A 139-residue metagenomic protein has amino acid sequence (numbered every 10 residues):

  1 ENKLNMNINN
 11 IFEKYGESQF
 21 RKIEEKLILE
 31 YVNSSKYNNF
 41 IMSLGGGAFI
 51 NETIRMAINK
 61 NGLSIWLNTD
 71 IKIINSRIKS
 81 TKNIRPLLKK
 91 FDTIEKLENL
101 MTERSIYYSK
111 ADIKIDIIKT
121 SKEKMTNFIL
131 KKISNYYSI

Functional and structural regions predicted by a protein language model:
E1-N59, P86, E98: ATP-dependent small-molecule kinase phosphotransfer cores that center on conserved nucleotide phosphate-binding segments
N39, G62, D112: Conserved acidic residues
G45-A48, D70-K72, T120: Short glycine-rich anion-binding loops that position phosphate/pyrophosphate groups of nucleotides and phosphorylated
T53-M56, S76-S80, N127-F128: Short amphipathic alpha-helical segments
N61-I106: A glycine- and Lys/Arg-enriched "phosphate-lid" helix/loop adjacent to the NTP-binding pocket of small-molecule kinases
T102-I139: NTP-dependent small-molecule kinase module
